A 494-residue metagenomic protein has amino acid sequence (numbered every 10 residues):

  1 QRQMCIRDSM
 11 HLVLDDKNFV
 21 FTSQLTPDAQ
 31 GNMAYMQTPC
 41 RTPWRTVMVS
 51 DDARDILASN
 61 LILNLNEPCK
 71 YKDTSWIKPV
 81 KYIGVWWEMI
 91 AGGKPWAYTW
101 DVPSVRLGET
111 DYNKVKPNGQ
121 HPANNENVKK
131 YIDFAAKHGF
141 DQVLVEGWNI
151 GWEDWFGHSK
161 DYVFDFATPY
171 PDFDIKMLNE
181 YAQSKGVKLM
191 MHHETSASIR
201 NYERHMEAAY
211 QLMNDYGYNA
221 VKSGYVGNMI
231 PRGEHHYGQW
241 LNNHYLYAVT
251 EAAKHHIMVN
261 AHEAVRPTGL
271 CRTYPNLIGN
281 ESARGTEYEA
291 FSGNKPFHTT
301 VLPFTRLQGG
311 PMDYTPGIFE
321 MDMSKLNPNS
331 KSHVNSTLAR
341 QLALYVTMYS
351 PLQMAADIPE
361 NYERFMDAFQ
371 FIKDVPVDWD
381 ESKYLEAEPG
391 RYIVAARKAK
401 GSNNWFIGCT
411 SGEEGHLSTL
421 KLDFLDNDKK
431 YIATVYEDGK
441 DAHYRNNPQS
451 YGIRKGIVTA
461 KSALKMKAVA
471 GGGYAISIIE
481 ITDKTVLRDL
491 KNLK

Functional and structural regions predicted by a protein language model:
R2-I6: Short, small-residue-biased leader/transition segments that mark boundaries at the very start of proteins
C40-H138, Q142: An acidic-aromatic substrate-binding cleft motif
A135, V259, T347, I407 (+1 more regions): Conserved, mostly hydrophobic/aromatic
G147-H333, T337: Aromatic- and carboxylate-enriched substrate-binding clefts and catalytic-loop regions of carbohydrate-active enzymes
D357-F406, T410, H443-N447: Glycan-recognition and catalytic regions of carbohydrate-active enzymes
E388-Y431, Y474-S477: Carbohydrate-binding surface patches
V435-K461: Solvent-exposed beta-strand/loop surfaces of large extracellular or lumenal domains
K455-L493: C-terminal beta-strand-rich structural cap/linker in extracellular carbohydrate-active enzymes
